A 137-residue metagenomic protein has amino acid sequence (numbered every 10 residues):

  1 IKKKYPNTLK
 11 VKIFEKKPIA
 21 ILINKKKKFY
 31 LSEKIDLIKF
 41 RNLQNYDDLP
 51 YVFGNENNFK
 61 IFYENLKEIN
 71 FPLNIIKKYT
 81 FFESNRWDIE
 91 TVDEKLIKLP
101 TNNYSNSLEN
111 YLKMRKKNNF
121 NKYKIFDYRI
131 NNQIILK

Functional and structural regions predicted by a protein language model:
I1-K137: Charged, solvent-exposed interaction patches on well-folded alpha/beta domains that mediate macromolecular contacts
